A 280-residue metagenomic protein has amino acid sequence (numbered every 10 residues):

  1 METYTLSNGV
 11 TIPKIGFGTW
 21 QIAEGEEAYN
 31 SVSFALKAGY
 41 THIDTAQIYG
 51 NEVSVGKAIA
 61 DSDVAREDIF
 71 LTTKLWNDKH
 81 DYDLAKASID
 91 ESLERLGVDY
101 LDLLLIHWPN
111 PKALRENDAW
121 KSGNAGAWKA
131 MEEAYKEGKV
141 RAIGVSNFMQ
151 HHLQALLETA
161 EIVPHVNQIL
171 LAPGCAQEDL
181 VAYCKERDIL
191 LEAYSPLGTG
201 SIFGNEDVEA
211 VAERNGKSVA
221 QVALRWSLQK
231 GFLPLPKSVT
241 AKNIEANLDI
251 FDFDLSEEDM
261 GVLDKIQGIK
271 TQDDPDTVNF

Functional and structural regions predicted by a protein language model:
M1-I69, G198, V262, V278-N279: N-terminal binding-site loop/beta-alpha segment at the start of enzyme catalytic domains that lines or forms
S7, G56-R66, L93-V98, L157-A160 (+1 more regions): Acidic (Asp/Glu)-rich catalytic clusters
K14, A65-I69, D99-L103, R141-A142 (+2 more regions): Short acidic capping loops at alpha-helix termini that bridge into adjacent secondary structure
I15-E26, L75-Y82, R115-W120: Active-site mouth loops of central-metabolism enzymes
A23-L36, D81-L96, M149-Q154, C175-A176: Short, acidic/polar
E24, N110-T271, P275-F280: Beta/alpha (TIM)-barrel catalytic core signal, keyed to glycine-rich beta->alpha loops juxtaposed to Asp/Glu that bind
R66-K79, Y100-P109, L171: A short, structured active-site edge motif that brings together acidic residues
A85-I106, E133-E137: CE4/NodB-like, metal-dependent polysaccharide N-deacetylase domain that modifies extracellular/periplasmic N-acetylated
